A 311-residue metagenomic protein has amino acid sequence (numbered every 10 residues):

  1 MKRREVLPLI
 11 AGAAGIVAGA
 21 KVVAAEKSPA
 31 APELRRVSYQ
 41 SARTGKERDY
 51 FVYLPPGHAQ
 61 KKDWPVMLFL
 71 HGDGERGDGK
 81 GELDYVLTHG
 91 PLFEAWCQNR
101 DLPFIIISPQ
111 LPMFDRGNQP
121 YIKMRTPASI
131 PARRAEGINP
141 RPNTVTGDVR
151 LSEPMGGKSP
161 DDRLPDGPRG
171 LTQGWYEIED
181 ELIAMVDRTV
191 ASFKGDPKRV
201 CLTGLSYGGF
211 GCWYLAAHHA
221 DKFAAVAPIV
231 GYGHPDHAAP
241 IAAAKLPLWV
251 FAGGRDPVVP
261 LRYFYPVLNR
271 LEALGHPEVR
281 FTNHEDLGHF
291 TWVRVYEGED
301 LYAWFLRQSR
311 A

Functional and structural regions predicted by a protein language model:
M1-A13: N-terminal secretory signal peptides and thylakoid transit peptides that target proteins across membranes
A14, G19-V66, G74, F104 (+11 more regions): A domain-start/cap signature at the N-terminus of enzymes
L70-H71, A252: The conserved beta1-alpha1 loop
E75-E179: Active-site machinery of serine-nucleophile hydrolases
E181-P197: Conserved acidic catalytic loop of the alpha/beta-hydrolase fold
K198-P240: Primarily recognizes the serine-hydrolase "nucleophile elbow" in alpha/beta-hydrolase and SGNH/GDSL folds
K245-A252: Catalytic His-Asp charge-relay segment
F251, P257-A311: C-terminal catalytic histidine-bearing segment of alpha/beta-hydrolase fold enzymes
